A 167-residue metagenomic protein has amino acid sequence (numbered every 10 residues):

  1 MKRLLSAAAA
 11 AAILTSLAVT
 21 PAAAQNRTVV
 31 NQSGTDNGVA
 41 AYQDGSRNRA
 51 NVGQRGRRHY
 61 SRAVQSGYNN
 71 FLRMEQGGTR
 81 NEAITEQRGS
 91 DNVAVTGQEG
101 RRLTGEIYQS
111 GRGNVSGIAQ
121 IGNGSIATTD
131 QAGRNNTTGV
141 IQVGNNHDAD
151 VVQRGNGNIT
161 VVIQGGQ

Functional and structural regions predicted by a protein language model:
M1-A9: Bacterial N-terminal signal peptides that target proteins for export
A9-S16: Bacterial N-terminal signal peptides
V19-A24: Sec/Tat signal peptide C-region and signal peptidase I cleavage site
Q25-Q167: Low-complexity repeat regions of mature extracellularly deployed or surface/particle-associated proteins
